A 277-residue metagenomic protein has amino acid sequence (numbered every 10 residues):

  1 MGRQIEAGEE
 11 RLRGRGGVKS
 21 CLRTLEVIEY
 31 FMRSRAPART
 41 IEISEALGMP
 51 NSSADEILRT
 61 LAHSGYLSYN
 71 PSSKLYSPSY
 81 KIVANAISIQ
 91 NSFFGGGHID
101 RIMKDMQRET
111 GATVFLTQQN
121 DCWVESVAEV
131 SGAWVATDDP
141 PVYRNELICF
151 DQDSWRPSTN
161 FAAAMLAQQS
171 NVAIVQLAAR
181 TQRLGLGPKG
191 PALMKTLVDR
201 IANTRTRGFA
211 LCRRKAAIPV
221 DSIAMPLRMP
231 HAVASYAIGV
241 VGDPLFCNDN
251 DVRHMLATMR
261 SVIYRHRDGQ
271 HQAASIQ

Functional and structural regions predicted by a protein language model:
G2-F93, Y264-G269: N-terminal helix-turn-helix
G17-C21, L75, S79, S92 (+7 more regions): Short, structured helix-loop boundary elements
Y30, A46, I57, D100-E109 (+4 more regions): Amphipathic alpha-helical regulatory segments at dimerization interfaces that relay allosteric signals between sensory
L67-Y69, L116-T117, L227: A structural signal for short hydrophobic beta-strand segments in well-ordered beta-sheet cores
S77-V83, I87-R180: Amphipathic alpha-helical effector-binding/dimerization core of metabolite-sensing transcriptional regulators
T181-G185, S261-Q277: Cysteine/selenocysteine-centered motifs that mediate thiol-based redox chemistry or coordinate metal-sulfur cofactors
L186-Y264: Extended hydrophobic
